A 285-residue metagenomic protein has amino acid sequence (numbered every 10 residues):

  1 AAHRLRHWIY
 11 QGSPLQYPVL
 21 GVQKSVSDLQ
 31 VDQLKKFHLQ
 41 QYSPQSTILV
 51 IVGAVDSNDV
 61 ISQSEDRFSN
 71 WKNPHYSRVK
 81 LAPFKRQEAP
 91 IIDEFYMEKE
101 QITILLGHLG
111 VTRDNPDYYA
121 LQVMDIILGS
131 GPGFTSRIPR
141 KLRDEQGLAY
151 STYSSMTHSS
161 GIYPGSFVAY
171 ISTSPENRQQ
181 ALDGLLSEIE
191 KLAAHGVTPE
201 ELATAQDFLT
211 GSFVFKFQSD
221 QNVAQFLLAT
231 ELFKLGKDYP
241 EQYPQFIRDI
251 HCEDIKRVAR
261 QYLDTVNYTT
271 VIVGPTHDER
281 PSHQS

Functional and structural regions predicted by a protein language model:
A1-S46, N70-N115, G129-Q179, E200-E201 (+4 more regions): Non-catalytic beta-strand/loop surface segments
A54: Carbohydrate-associated surface elements
S57-I61, E176-A181, R280: Short, conserved charged micro-motifs
D66-H75, S187-V197: A common structural junction motif
A193, K216, Q221, L235-Q242 (+4 more regions): C-terminal soluble interaction/assembly domains
